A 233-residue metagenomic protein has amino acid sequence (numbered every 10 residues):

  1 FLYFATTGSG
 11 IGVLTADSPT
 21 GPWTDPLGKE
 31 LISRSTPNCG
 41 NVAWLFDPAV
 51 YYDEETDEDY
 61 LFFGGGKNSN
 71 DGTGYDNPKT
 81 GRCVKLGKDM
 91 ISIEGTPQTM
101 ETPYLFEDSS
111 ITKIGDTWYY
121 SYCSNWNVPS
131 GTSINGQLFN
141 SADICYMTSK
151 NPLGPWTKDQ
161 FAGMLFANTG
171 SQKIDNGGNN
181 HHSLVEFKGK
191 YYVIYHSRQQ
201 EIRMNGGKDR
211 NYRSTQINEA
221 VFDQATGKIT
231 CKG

Functional and structural regions predicted by a protein language model:
F1-G233: Carbohydrate-active catalytic/glycan-binding domains of CAZyme proteins, especially the secreted or lumenal ectodomains
